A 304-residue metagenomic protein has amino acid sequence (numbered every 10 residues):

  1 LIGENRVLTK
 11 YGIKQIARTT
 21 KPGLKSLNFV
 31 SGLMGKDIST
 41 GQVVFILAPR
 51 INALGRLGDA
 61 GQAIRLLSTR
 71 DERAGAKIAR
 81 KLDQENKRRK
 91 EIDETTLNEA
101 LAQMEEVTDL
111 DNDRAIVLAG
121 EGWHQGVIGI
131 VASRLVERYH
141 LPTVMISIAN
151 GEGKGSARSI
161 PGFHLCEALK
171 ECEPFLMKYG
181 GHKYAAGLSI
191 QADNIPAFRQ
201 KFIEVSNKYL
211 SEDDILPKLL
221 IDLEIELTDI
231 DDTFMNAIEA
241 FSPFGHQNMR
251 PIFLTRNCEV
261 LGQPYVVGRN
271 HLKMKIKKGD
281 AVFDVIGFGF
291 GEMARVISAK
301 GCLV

Functional and structural regions predicted by a protein language model:
G3-L101, A115, E137, A157-V304: Acidic, two-metal ion nucleic-acid-processing modules in DNA metabolism proteins
K10, V144-S159: Short glycine-cluster motifs
A48, L118-A119, I146-S147: Short beta-strand segments
E106-S133: Flexible, glycine/threonine-enriched loop-and-boundary segments that flank and lead into catalytic domains of large
G120-E121, I148-A149, F288: Fold-independent oxyanion-binding glycine-rich loops and adjacent beta-strand/coil segments at enzyme active sites
H124-V127, E152-K154, N194-P196: Flexible loop/turn segments at secondary-structure boundaries
R134, R138-H140: Helix-rich, typically C-terminal accessory recognition domains appended to large enzymatic cores
P142-M145, F175-L176: A short linear hydrophobic-aromatic micro-motif
